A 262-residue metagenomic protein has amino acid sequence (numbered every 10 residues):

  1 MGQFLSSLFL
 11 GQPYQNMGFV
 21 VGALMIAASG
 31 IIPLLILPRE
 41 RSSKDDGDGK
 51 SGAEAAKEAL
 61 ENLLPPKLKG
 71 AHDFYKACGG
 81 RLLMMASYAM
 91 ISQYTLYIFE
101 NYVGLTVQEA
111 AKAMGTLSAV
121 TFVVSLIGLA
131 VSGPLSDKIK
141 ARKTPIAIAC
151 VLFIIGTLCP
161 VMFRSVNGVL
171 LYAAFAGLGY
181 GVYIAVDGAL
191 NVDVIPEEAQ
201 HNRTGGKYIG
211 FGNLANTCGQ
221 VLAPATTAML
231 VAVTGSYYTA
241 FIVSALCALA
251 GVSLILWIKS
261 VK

Functional and structural regions predicted by a protein language model:
L8-L24, T227-A248: A membrane-interface helix-boundary motif in multi-pass transporters
L10, G128-A141: Helix-to-loop junctions at the C-terminal end of transmembrane segments in multipass secondary transporters
A28-L37, L222, I242-K262: Multi-pass alpha-helical transporter architecture, strongest for 12-TM Major Facilitator/SLC carriers used
E40-G79: Juxtamembrane intracellular "pre-TM" segments in multi-pass secondary transporters
Q93-K112: Short amphipathic helix-loop junctions that connect adjacent transmembrane helices in Major Facilitator Superfamily/SLC
V151-R164: C-terminal ends and interior cores of transmembrane alpha-helices in multi-pass membrane transporters/permeases
V182-Q200: Intracellular juxtamembrane helix-capping segments at the cytosolic ends of symmetry-related transmembrane helices
H201-V233: A late C-terminal transmembrane helix in Major Facilitator Superfamily
